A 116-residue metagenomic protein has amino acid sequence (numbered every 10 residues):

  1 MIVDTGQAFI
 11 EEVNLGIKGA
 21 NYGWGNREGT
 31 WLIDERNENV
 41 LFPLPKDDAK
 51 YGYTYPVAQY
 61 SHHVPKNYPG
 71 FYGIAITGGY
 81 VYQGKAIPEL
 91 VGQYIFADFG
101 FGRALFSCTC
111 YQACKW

Functional and structural regions predicted by a protein language model:
M1-W116: Beta-propeller domain segments
